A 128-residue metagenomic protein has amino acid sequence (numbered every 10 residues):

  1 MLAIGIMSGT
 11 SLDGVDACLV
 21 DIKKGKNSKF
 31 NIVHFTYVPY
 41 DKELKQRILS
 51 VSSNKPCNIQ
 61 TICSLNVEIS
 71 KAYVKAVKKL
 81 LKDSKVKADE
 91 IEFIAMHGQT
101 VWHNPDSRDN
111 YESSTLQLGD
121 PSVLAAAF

Functional and structural regions predicted by a protein language model:
M1-F128: Short acidic/glycine-rich loops and adjacent helix/strand connectors that line catalytic pockets where negatively
